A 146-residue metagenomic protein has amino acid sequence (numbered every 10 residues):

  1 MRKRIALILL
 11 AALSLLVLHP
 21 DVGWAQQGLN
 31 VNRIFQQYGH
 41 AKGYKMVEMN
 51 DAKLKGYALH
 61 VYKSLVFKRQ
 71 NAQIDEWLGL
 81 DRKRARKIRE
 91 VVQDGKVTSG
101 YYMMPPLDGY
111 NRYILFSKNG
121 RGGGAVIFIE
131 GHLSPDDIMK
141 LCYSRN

Functional and structural regions predicted by a protein language model:
M1-V31: Bacterial Sec-dependent N-terminal signal peptides
I5-A11, K83, E90-V92: Compositionally biased, low-hydrophobicity segments enriched in charged and small polar residues
A12-L13, D81, R145: Alpha-helix boundary/capping residues
L18, E76-L78, S144-N146: General N-terminal targeting signals
G23-R84: N-terminal secretory signal peptides
A85-N146: Surface-exposed, polar helix/loop patches in the mature regions of secreted/periplasmic/lumenal proteins that form
